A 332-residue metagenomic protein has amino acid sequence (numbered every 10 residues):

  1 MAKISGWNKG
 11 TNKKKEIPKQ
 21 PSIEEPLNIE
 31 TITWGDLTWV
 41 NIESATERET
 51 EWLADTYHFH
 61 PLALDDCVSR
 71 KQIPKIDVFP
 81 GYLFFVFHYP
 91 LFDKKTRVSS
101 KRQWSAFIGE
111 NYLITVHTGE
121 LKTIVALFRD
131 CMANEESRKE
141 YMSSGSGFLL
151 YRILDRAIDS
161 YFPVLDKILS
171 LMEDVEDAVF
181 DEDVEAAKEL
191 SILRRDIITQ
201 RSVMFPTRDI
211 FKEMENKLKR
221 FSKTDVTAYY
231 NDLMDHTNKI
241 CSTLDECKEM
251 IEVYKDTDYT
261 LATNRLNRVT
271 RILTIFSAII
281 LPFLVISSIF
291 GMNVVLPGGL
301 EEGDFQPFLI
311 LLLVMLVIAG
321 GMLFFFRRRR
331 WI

Functional and structural regions predicted by a protein language model:
M1-D225, Y229-D232, H236-T243, W331-I332: Peripheral, non-transmembrane regulatory/ligand-interaction domains of membrane transport proteins
D235-I332: Hydrophobic alpha-helical transmembrane segments and their immediately adjacent juxtamembrane loops
